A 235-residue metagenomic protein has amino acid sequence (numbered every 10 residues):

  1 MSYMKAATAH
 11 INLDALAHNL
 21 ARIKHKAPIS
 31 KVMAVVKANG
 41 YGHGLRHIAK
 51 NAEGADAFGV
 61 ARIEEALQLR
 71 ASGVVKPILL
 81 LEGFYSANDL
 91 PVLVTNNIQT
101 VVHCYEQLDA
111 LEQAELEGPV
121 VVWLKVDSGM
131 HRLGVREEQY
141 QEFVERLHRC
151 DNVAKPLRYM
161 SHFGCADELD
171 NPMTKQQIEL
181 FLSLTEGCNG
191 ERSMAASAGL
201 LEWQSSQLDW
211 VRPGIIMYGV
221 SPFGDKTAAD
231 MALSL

Functional and structural regions predicted by a protein language model:
M1-Q99, Y105: A charged N-terminal "starter" segment
Y3-K5, A38-K50, N96, L108 (+2 more regions): Active-site loop/helix belt of alpha/beta enzymes
G59, L79, V101-V102, M160 (+2 more regions): Conserved beta-strand positions in the central sheet of alpha/beta enzyme cores
